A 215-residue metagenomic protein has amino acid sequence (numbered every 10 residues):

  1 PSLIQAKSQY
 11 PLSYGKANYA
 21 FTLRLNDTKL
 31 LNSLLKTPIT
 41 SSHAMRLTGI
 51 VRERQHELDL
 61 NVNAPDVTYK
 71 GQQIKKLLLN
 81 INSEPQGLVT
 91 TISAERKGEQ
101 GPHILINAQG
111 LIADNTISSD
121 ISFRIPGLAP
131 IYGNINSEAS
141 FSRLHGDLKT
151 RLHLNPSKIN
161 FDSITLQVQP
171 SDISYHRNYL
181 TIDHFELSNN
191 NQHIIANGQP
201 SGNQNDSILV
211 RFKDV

Functional and structural regions predicted by a protein language model:
P1-V215: Interface amphipathic segments
